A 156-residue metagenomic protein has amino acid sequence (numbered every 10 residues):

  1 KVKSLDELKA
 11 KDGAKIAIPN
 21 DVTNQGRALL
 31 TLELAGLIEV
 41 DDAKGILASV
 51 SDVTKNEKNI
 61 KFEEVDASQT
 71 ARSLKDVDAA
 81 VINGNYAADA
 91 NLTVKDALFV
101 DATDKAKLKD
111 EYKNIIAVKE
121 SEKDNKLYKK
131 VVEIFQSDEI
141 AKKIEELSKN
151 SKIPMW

Functional and structural regions predicted by a protein language model:
K1-I38, A141: A conserved helix-loop-strand patch within extracytoplasmic ligand-binding domains of the periplasmic binding
K1-L5, Y112-N125: A bilobed periplasmic-binding-protein/Venus flytrap-type ligand-binding module shared by bacterial periplasmic
A14-K15, L37, K58-K61, K75-I82: Alpha-to-beta junction loops
V22-Q25, S68-Q69, N85-A88, E122-K123: Solvent-exposed loop/turn segments at secondary-structure junctions within structured extracellular/periplasmic domains
G26-E33, I134-M155: Periplasmic-binding protein-like
K44-R72: Short helix-initiation/N-cap motifs at beta->coil->alpha
T70-L98: A ligand-binding cleft/hinge motif common to bilobed small-molecule-binding domains
K123-I134: Short amphipathic alpha-helical coupling segments at ligand-binding clamshell hinges and other catalytic/signaling
